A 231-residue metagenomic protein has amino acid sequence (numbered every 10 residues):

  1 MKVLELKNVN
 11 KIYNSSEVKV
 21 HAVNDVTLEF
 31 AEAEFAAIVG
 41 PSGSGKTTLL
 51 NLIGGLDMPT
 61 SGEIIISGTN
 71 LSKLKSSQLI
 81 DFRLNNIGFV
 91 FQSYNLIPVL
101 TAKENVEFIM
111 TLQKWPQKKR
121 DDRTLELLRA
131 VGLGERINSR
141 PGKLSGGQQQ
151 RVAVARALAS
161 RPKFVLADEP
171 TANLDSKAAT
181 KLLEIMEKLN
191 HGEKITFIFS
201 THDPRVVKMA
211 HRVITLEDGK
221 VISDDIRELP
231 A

Functional and structural regions predicted by a protein language model:
K2-L216: ABC family nucleotide-binding domain
R212, K220-A231: Conserved beta-strand-loop-alpha-helix hinge in the C-terminal portion of ABC ATPase nucleotide-binding domains
